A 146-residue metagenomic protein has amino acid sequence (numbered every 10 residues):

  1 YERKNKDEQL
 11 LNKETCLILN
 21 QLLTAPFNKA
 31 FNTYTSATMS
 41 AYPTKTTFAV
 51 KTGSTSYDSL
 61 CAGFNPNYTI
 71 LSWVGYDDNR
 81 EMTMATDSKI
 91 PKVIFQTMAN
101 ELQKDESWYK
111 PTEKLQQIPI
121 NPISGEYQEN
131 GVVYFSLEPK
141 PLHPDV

Functional and structural regions predicted by a protein language model:
Y1-D145: A penicillin-recognizing enzyme superfamily signal
